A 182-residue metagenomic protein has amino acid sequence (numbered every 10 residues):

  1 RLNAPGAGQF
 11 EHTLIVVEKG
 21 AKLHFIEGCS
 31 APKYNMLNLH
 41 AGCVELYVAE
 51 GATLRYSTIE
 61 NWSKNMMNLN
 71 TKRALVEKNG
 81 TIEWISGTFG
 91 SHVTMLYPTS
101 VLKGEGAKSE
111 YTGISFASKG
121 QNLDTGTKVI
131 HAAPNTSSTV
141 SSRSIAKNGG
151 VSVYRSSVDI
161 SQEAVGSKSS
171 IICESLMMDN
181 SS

Functional and structural regions predicted by a protein language model:
R1-S182: Conserved beta-strand/loop scaffold segments within soluble protein domains that form the structured core and edges
